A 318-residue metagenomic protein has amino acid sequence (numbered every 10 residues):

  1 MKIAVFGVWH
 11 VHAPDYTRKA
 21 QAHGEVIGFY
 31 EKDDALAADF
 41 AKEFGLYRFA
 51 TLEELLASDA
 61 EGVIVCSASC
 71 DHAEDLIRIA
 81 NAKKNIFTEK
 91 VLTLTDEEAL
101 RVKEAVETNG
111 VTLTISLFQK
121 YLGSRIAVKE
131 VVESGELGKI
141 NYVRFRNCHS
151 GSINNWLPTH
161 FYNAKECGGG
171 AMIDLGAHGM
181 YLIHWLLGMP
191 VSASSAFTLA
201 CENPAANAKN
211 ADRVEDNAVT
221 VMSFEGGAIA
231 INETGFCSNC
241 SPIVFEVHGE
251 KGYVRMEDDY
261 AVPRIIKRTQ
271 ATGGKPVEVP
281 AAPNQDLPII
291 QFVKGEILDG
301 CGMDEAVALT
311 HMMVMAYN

Functional and structural regions predicted by a protein language model:
M1-E43: N-terminal Rossmann-like dinucleotide-binding module
V11, P276-P288, C301: Active-site loop of classical SDR/Rossmann-like NAD(P)-dependent oxidoreductases, centered on the catalytic Tyr-X3-Lys
A41, E54, G62-V65, E133 (+3 more regions): C-terminal helix-rich "cap/oligomerization" subdomain common to oxidoreductases
F44-A105: Beta-loop-alpha module in the N-terminal Rossmann-like domain of NAD(P)-dependent dehydrogenases, especially those
T88, L113-I115, M256: Hydrophobic residues in well-ordered beta-strands that form the structural core
L100-F118, K139-Y142: Rossmann-fold dehydrogenase core element
L122-K209: Predominantly a Rossmann-like dinucleotide-binding segment in NAD(P)-dependent oxidoreductases
Y181-Y260, P288-E296: Contiguous beta-strand/loop segments that form the cofactor/metal-binding neighborhood of enzyme cores
